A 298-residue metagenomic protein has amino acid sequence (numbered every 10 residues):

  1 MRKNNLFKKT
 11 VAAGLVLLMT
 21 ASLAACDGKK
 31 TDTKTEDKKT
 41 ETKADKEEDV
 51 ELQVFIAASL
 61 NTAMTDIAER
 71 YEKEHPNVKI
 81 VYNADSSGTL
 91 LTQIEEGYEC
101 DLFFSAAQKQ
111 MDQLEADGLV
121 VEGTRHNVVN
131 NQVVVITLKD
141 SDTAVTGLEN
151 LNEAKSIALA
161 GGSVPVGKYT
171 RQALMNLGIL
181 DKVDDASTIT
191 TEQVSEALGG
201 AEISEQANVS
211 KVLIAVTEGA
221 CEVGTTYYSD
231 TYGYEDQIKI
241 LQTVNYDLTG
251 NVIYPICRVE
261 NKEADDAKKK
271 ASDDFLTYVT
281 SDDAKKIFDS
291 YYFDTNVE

Functional and structural regions predicted by a protein language model:
R2-A13: Bacterial N-terminal signal peptides that target proteins for export
A21-A25: C-terminal motif of bacterial Sec signal peptides marking the signal peptidase cleavage site
G28, D32-E36, E41-E69, G88 (+4 more regions): Exported/periplasmic ABC-transporter solute-binding proteins
R70-V81: Signal peptide-proximal N-terminal region of secreted/periplasmic/extracellular or secretory-lumen proteins
N77, E99-C100, C221: Short, high-confidence coil segments that cap the C-terminus of an alpha-helix and link into the following beta-strand
Y82-T92, E99-E115: Ligand-binding clamshell of periplasmic/extracellular solute-binding protein-like
G118, E122-H126: Central helical "cap/lid" subdomain
